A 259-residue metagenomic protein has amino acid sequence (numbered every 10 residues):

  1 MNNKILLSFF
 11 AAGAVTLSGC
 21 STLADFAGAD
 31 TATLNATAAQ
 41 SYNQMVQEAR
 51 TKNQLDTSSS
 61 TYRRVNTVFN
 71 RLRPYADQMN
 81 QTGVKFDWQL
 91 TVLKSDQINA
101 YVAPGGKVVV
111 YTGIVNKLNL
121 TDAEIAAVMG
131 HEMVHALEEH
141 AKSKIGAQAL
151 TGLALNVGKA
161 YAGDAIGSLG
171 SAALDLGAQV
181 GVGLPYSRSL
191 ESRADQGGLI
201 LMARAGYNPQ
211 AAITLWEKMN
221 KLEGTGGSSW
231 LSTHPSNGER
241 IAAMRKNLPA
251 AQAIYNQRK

Functional and structural regions predicted by a protein language model:
N2-S8, S18-K259: A Zn2+-metalloprotease active-site environment signal
F10-A14: Hydrophobic helical h-region of N-terminal Sec-dependent signal peptides in bacterial secretory/periplasmic proteins
